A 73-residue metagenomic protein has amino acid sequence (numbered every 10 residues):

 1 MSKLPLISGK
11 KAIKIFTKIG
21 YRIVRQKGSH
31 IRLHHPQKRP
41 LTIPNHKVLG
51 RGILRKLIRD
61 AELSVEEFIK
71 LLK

Functional and structural regions predicted by a protein language model:
S2, P44, I58: Short, flexible active-site loop motifs that bind/organize anionic cofactors or intermediates
S2-I19: Polyanion-binding surface elements
P5, K38-P40, K73: A short, structure-level motif marking secondary-structure boundaries and short turns
K10-K11, V48-K73: C-terminal structural segments of small proteins and small subunits
R22-I23, I69: Compositionally biased, intrinsically disordered low-complexity regions enriched in proline and serine
I23-R55: A short, structured beta-strand/loop element
